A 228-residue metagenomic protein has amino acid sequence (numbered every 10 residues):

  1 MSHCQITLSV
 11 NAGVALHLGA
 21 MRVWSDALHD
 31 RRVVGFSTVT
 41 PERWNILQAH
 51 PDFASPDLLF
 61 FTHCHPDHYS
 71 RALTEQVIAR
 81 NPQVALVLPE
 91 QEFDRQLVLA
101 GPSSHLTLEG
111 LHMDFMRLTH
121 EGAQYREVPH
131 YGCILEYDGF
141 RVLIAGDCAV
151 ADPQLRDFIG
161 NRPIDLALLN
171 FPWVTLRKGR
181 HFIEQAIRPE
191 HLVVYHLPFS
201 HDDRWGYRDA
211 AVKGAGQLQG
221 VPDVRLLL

Functional and structural regions predicted by a protein language model:
Q5-L8, R22-D26, H112-L118, R141-D147 (+1 more regions): Active-site-proximal beta-strand elements of phosphoester/diester hydrolases
A12, R31-R32, C64-R71, F93-R95 (+5 more regions): Active-site environment of divalent metal-dependent phosphoester hydrolases
L16-G19, L108, L135-D138: Active-site beta-strand termini and strand-to-loop segments that position acidic
G19-F60, A72-E75, A123, A149-N161: Pre-active-site segment of Zn-dependent metallo-hydrolases
S25-D26, P56-D67, L86-E90, L143-C148 (+4 more regions): Active-site neighborhood of phospho(di)ester-bond hydrolases with catalytic His/Asp-centered motifs
L47-H105: Active-site HxH/HxHxD metal-binding segment of metal-dependent hydrolases
F93, L97-L111, E127, D157-N161 (+1 more regions): Binuclear metal-ion centers of metallo-dependent hydrolases, dominated by the metallo-beta-lactamase
H120-A186: Active-site-proximal loop/helix segments of hydrolase catalytic cores
